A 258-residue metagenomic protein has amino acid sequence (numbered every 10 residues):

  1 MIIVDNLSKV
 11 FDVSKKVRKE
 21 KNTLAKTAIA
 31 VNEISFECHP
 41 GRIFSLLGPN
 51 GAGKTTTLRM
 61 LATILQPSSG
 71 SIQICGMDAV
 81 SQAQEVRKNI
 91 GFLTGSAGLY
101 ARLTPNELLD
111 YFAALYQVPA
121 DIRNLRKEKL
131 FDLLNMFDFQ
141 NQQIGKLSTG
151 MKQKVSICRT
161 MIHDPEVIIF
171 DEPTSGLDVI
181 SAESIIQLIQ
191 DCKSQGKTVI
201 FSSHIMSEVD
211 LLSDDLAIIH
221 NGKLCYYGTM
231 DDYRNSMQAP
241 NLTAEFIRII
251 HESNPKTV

Functional and structural regions predicted by a protein language model:
G70-D78, E85-V86: Conserved ABC transporter NBD signature motif
D110, A114, D121-F139, Q187: Conserved ABC ATPase "signature" region
Q143-L147: Conserved ABC ATPase signature
D164: Conserved catalytic motifs of ABC-family nucleotide-binding domains
I168-D171: Catalytic Walker B motif of ABC-type/P-loop ATPase nucleotide-binding domains
Y227-G228: ABC ATPase "signature
